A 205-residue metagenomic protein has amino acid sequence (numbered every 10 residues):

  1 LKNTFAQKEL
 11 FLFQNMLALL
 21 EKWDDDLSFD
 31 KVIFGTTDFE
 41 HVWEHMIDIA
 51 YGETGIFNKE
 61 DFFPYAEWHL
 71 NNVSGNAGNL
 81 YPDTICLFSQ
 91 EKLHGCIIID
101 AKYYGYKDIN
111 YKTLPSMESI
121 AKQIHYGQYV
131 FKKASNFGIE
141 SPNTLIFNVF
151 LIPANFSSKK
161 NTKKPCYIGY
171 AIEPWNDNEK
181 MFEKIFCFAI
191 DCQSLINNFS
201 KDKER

Functional and structural regions predicted by a protein language model:
L1-H41: Interdomain/boundary linker segments immediately adjacent to catalytic/signaling cores
D26-R205: Catalytic core segments in nucleotide and nucleic-acid processing enzymes
